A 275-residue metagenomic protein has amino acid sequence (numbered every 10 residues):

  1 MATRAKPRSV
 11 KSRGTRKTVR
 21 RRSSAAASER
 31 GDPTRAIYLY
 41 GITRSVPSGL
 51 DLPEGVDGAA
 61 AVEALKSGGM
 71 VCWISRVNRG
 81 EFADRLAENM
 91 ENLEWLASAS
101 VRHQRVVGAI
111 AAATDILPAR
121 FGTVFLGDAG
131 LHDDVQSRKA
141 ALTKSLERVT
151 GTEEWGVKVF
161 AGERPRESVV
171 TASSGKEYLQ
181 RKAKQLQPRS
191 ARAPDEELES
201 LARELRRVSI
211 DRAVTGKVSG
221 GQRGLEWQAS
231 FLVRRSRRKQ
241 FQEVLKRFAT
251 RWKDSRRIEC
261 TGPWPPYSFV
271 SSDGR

Functional and structural regions predicted by a protein language model:
A2-E259, P263-R275: An interfacial alpha-helical scaffold signature
